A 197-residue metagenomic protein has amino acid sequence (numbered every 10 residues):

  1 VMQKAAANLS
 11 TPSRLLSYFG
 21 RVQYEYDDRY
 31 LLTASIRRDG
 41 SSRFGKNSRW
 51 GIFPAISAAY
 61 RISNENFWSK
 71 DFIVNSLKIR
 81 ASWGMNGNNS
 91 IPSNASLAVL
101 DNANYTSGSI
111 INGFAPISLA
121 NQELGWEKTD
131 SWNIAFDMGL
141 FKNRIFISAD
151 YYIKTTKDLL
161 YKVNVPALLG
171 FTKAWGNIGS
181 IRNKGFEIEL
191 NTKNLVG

Functional and structural regions predicted by a protein language model:
V1-G197: Extracellular/periplasmic, surface-exposed regions of secreted and cell-surface proteins
